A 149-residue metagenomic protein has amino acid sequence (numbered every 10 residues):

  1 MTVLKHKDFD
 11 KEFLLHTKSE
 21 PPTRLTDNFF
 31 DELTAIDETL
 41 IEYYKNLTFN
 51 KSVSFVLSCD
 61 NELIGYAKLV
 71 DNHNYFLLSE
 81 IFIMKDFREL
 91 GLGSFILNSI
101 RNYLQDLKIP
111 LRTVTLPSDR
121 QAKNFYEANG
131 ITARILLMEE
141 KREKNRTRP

Functional and structural regions predicted by a protein language model:
M1-D27, N145-P149: Conserved N-terminal entry element of GNAT/NAT acetyltransferase domains
D31-S54: Active-site rim helix/loop that mediates acceptor-substrate recognition in acyltransferases
V56, E62-V70, L77, F82: Conserved beta-strand in the GNAT
V70-S79, R88, A133-R134: A conserved beta-turn-beta hairpin within the catalytic core of GNAT-like acetyltransferases that forms part
I83, E89-N102, N124, A128: Conserved acetyl-CoA-binding loop-helix of GNAT-fold acetyltransferases
S94, P117-L136, E140: Conserved active-site alpha-helix within GNAT-family acetyltransferase domains
L104-L116: Conserved GNAT acetyl-CoA-binding A-motif
